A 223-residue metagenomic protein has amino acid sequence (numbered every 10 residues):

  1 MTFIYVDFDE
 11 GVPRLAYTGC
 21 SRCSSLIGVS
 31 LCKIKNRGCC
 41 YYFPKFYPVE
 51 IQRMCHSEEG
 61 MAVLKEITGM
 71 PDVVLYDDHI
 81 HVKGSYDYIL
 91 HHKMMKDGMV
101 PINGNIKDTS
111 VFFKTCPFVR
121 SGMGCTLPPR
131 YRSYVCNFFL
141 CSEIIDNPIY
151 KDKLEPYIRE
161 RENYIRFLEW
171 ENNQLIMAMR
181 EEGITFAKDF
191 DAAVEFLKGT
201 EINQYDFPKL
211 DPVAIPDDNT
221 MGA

Functional and structural regions predicted by a protein language model:
M1-N219: Hydrophobic scaffolds flanking metal-cofactor catalytic centers in soluble metalloenzymes
